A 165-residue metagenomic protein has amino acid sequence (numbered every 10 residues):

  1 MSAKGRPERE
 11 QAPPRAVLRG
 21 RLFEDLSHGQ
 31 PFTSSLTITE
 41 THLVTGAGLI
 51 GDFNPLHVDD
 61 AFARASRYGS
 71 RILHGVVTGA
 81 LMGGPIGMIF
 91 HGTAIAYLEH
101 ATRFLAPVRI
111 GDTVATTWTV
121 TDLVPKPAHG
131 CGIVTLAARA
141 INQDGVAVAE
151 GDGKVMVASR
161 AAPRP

Functional and structural regions predicted by a protein language model:
S2-E99, R160-P165: Hot-dog-fold acyl-thioester-processing enzymes
S2-H28, V108-P165: HotDog/MaoC-like acyl-thioester-processing domains
T33-S35, A101, E150-K154: Well-ordered beta-strand positions in beta-sheet-rich domains
L56-V58, A63, R103, T116 (+1 more regions): A generic signature of intrinsically disordered, low-complexity regions enriched in glycine/proline and charged/polar
S70-R71, A94, A106, P127-H129: Short histidine-centered beta-strand/loop micro-motifs that create catalytic or ligand/metal-coordination sites
M82, F104, W118-V120: Conserved hydrophobic positions within beta-strands
H91-D112, T116: Mid-chain, well-packed structural core segment of small domains
